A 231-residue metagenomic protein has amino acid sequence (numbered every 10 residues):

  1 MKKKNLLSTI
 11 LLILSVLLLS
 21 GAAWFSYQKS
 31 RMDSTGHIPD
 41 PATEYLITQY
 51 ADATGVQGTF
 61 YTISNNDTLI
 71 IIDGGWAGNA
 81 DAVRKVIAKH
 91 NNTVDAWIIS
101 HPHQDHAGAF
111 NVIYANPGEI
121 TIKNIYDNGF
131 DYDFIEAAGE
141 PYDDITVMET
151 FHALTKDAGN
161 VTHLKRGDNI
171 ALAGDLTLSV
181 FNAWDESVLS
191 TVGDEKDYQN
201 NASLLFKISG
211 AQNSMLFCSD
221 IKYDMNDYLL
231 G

Functional and structural regions predicted by a protein language model:
M1-S15: N-terminal Sec-pathway targeting helices
V16-S26: Hydrophobic alpha-helical membrane-insertion segments, chiefly the h-region of N-terminal signal peptides
F25-N92, K156, N160-G231: Core dinuclear metal-dependent hydrolase active-site scaffold
N66-T68, A77-D131, G231: Active-site metal-binding motif and surrounding structural segment of the metallo-beta-lactamase
N79-D81, Q104-F110, D133-D144, L172 (+1 more regions): Extracytoplasmic/secreted cell-surface and envelope-processing proteins
V112-I113, G129-I135, W184-L189: Short regulatory "switch" loops immediately downstream of catalytic or recognition motifs within protein catalytic
I122-K123, I145-E149, D197-A202: Glycine-rich, flexible loop segments associated with nucleotide phosphate handling
F134-V161: Short acidic, glycine/proline-enriched helix-loop-strand junctions
